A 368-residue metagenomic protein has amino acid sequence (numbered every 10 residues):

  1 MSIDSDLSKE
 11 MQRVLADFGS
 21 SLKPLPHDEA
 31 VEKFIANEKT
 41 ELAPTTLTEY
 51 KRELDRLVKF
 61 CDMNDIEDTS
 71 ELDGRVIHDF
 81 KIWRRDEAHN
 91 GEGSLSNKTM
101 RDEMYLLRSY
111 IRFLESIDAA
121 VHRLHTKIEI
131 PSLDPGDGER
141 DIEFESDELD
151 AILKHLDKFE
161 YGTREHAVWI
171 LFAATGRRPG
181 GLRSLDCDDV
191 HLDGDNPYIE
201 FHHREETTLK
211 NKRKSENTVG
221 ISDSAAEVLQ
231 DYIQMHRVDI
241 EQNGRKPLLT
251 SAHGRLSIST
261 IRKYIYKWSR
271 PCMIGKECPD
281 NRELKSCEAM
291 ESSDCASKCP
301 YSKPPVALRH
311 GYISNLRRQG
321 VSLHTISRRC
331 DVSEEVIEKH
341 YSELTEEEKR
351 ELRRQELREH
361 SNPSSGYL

Functional and structural regions predicted by a protein language model:
S2-L7, S146-P179, N243: Basic, Lys/Arg- and aromatic-enriched nucleic-acid-binding interface segment
E32-E139: N-terminal core-binding DNA-recognition domain of tyrosine recombinases/integrases
L47, L107, H166-W169, G176-L185 (+1 more regions): Alpha-helix N-cap/helix-start motif at helix boundaries, enriched for small hydrophobics
N64-D65, K263-R328, V332-E335, E343: Short, basic (Lys/Arg/His-rich) helix/loop patches that form interaction surfaces in the mid-to-C-terminal regions
L133-A151, T208-D223, I240-R245: DNA breakage-rejoining catalytic core of tyrosine-based enzymes
S184-D231, D239-I240: Conserved tyrosine-mediated DNA breakage-rejoining catalytic core shared by Y-recombinases
A226-Y264, G275-C287: Major-groove DNA-contacting interfaces characterized by cationic-aromatic clusters
K339-L368: DNA/chromatin major-groove-contacting recognition/catalytic segments
